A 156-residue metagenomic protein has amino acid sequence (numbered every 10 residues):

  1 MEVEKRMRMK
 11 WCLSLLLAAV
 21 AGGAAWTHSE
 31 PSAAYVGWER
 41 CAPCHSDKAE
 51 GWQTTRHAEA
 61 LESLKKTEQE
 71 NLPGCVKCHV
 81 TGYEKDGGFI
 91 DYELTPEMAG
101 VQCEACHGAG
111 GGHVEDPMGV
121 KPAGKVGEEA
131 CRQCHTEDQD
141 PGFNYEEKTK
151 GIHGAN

Functional and structural regions predicted by a protein language model:
M1-E4, A21: Low-complexity, intrinsically disordered short segments enriched for Gly/Pro and polybasic residues
E4-L15: Bacterial N-terminal signal peptides that target proteins for export
S14-G23: Bacterial N-terminal signal peptides
G23-N156: Short sequence/structural segments immediately N-terminal
